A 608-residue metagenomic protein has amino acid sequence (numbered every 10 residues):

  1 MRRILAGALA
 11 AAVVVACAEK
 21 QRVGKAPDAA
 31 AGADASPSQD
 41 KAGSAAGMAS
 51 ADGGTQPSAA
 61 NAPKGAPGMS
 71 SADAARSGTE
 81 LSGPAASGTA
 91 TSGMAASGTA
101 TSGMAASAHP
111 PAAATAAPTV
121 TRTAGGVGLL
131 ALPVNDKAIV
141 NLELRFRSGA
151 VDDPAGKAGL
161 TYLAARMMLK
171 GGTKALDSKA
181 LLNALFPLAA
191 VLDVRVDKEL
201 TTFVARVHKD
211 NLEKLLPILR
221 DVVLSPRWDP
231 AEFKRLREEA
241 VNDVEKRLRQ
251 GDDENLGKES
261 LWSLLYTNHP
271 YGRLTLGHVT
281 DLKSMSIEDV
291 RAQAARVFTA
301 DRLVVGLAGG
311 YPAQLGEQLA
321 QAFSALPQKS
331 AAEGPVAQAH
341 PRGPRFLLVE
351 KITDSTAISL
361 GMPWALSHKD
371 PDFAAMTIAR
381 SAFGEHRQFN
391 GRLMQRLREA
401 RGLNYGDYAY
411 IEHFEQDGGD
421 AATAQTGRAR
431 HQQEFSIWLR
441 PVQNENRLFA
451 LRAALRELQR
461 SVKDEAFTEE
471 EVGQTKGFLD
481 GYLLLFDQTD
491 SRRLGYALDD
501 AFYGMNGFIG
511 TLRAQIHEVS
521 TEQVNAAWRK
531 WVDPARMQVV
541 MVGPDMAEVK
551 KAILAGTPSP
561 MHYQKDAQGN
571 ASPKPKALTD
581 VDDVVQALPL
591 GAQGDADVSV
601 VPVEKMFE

Functional and structural regions predicted by a protein language model:
V14-A16: C-terminal motif of bacterial Sec signal peptides marking the signal peptidase cleavage site
A18-K20: Bacterial signal peptide processing site
R22-M94, G98, S102-A112: Post-signal peptide N-terminal segment of mature Sec-exported envelope proteins
D52, L181-Q293, Q338-G343, R452-R456 (+1 more regions): Acidic/histidine-enriched segments that form metal/cofactor-coordinating and catalytic pocket/exosite environments
G126, L144, Y162-A164, L185 (+15 more regions): Buried hydrophobic packing residues in well-ordered domains
E143-R206, G272-L276, R387-Q416: M16/MPP (pitrilysin/insulinase) zinc-metallopeptidase core fold and M16-derived inactive scaffolds
G172, L215, R247-T299, A322 (+3 more regions): Scaffold signal of the M16-like zinc-metallopeptidase fold and its non-catalytic homologs
T267, T299-A300, V304-L366, E385 (+3 more regions): An aromatic/glycine/proline-enriched structural segment found at the starts of mature extracellular/organellar domains
